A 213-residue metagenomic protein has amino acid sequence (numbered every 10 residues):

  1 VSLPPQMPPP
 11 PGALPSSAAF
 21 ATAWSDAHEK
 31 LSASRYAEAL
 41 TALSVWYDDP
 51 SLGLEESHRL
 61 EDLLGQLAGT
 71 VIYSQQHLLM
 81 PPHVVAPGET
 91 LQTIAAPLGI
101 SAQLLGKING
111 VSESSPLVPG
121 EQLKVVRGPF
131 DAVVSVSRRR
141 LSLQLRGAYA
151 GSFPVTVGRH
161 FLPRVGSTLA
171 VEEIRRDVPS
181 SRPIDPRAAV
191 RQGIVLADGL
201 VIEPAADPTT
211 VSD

Functional and structural regions predicted by a protein language model:
S2-G12, Q66-Y73: Repeat-mediated protein-protein interaction surfaces in helical alpha-solenoids
G12-A37, V71-G99: Primarily a LysM-type cell-wall glycan-binding module
W24, Y36, A42-W46, V155-T156: Inward-facing hydrophobic residues that define packing positions of alpha-helical scaffold repeats
V45-L78, A102-S135: Extracellular LysM carbohydrate-binding repeats and other cell-envelope/extracellular binding modules
T90, P116, Q122-L123, G199-V201: Residue-level marker of beta-strand positions
G128-V211: Gly/Pro-biased beta-strand-loop elements
